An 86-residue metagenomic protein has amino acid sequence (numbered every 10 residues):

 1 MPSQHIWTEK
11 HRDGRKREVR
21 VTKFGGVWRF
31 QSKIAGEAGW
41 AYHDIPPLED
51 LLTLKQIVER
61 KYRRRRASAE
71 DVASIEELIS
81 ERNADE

Functional and structural regions predicted by a protein language model:
M1-K23: Short, charged/polar N-terminal "headpieces" of proteins
R20-G39: Short beta-strand segments and strand-loop junctions that repeat across beta-rich extracellular domains
K33-E86: Mixed-charge, Lys/Arg-enriched low-complexity segments
